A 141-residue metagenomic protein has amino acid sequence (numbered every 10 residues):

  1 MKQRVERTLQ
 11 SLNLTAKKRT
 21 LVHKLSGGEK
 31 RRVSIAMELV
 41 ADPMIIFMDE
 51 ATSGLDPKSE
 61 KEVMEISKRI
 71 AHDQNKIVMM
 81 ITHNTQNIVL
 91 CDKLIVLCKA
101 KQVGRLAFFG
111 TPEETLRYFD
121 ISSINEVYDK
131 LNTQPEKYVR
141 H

Functional and structural regions predicted by a protein language model:
K2, T8-H23: Conserved ABC nucleotide-binding domain
Q3-R4, K18, K93, L97-C98 (+1 more regions): Topological signature of polytopic alpha-helical transporters
S26: ABC transporter NBD signature
E38-L39: ABC ATPase C-loop
D42: Conserved catalytic motifs of ABC-family nucleotide-binding domains
I46-D49: Catalytic Walker B motif of ABC-type/P-loop ATPase nucleotide-binding domains
D56: ABC-family nucleotide-binding domains
E60-Q74, Q86: Helical segment within the ABC ATPase nucleotide-binding domain
